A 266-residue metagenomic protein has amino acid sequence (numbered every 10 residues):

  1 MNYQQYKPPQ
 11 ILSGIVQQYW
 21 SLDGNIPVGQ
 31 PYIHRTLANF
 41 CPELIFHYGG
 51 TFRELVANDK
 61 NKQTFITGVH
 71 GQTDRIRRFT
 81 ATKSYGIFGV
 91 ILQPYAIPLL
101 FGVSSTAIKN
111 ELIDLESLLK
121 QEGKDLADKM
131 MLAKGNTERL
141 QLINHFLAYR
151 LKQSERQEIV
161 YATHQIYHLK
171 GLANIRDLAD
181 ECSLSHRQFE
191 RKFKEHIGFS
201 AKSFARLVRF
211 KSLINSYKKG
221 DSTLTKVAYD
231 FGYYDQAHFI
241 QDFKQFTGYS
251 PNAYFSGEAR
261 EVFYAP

Functional and structural regions predicted by a protein language model:
M1-K170, I175-R176, E181-H186, S200 (+3 more regions): Alpha-helical bundle regulatory/interaction domains
Q157-E158, Q165, F193-Y217, D242 (+1 more regions): Alpha-helical DNA-contacting segments of helix-turn-helix folds
N174, K192-F193: Extended amphipathic alpha-helical scaffolding segments in membrane-proximal extra-membrane regions of membrane
K219-T223: Extended hydrophobic/aromatic segments used for targeting, binding, or gating
